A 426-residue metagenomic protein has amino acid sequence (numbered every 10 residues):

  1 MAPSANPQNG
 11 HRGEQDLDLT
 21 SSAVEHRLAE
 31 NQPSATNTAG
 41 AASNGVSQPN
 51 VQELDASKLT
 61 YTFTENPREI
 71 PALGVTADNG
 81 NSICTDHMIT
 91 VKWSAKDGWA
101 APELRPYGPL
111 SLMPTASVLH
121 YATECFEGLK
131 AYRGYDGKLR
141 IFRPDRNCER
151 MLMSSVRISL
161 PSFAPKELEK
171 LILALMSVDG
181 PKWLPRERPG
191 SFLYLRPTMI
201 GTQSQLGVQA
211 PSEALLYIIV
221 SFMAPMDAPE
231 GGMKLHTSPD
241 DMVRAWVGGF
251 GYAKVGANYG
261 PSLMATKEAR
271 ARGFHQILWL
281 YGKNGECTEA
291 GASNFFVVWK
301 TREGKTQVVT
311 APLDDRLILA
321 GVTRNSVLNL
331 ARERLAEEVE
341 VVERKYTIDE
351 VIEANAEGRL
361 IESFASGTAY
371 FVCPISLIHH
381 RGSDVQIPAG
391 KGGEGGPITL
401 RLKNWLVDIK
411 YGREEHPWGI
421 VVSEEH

Functional and structural regions predicted by a protein language model:
A2-Q276, G282-E286, N329-H426: Conserved alpha/beta cores of soluble small-molecule-handling proteins
E286-I318: Glycine- and Gly-Pro-enriched alpha-helical subdomains that act as flexible, kink-prone "lid/hinge" or packing modules
G321-S326: Feature captures the catalytic cores and cofactor-binding loops of soluble hydro-lyases/lyases that act on carboxylate
